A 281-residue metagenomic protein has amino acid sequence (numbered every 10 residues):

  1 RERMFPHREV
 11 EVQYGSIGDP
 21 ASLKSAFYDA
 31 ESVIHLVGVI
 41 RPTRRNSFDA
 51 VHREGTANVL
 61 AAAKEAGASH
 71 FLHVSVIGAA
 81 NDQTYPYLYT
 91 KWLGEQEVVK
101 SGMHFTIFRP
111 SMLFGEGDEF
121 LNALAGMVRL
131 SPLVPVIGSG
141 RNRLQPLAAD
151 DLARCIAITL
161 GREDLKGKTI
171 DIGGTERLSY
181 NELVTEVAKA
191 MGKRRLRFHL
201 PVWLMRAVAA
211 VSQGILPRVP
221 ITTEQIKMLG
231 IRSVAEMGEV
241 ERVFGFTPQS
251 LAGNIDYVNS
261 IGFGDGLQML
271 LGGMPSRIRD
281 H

Functional and structural regions predicted by a protein language model:
R1, N81-M191: Oxidoreductase cofactor-interface core, primarily capturing Rossmann-like NAD(P)-dependent enzymes
E2-N58, A62-E65, I77-N81: NAD(P)H-binding glycine-rich loop region in Rossmannoid oxidoreductase-like domains and their noncatalytic homologs
G18, V51, L144-D150, L178 (+1 more regions): Residue-level signal for the nucleotide or nucleotide-sugar donor/cofactor binding architecture
D19, G55-N58, H70, L93-G94 (+1 more regions): Conserved cofactor-binding/catalytic machinery of classical short-chain dehydrogenase/reductase
D49-R53, L72, K91: Short alpha-helix in the Rossmann-fold core of NAD(P)-dependent oxidoreductases
E65-H70, M103: A short helix->loop->beta-strand "cap" motif at the edges of active sites that frequently abuts
I158-T222, A235-H281: Mid/C-terminal beta-alpha module of Rossmann-like enzyme folds, strongest in SDR-family dehydrogenases/epimerases
